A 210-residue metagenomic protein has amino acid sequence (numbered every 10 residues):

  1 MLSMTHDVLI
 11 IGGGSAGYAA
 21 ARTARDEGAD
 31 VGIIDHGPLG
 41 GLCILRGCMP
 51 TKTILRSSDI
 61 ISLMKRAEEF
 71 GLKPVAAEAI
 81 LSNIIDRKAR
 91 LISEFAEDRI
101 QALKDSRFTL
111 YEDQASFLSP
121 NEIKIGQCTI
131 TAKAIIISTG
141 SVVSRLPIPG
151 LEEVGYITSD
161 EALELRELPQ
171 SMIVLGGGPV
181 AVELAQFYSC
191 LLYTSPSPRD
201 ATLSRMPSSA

Functional and structural regions predicted by a protein language model:
L2-H6, R22-A29, I34-P169: Glycine-rich flavin
M4-G14, Q170-L175: Beta1/beta-strand and adjacent pyrophosphate-binding region of the FAD-binding site in flavoprotein oxidoreductases
V8-G32, L184-S189: N-terminal Rossmann-like FAD-binding beta1-loop-alpha1 element of flavoenzymes
I10, G14-Y18, P38-L39, V143 (+3 more regions): Residue-level detector of alpha-helix initiation sites
E167-L192: Rossmann-like NAD(P)H-binding beta-loop-alpha module
Y193-P198: Conserved small/polar residues in nucleotide/adenosyl-binding loops
S204-A210: Hydrophobic alpha-helical segments, chiefly the membrane-spanning helices and signal/signal-anchor peptides
